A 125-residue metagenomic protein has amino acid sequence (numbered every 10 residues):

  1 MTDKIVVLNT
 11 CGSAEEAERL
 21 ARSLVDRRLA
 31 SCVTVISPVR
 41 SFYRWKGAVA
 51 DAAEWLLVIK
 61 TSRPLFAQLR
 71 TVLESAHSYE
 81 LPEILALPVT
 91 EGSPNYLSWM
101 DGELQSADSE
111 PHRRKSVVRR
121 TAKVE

Functional and structural regions predicted by a protein language model:
M1-E125: Positively charged, small/polar-rich N-terminal and surface patches that mediate targeting and assembly and bind
